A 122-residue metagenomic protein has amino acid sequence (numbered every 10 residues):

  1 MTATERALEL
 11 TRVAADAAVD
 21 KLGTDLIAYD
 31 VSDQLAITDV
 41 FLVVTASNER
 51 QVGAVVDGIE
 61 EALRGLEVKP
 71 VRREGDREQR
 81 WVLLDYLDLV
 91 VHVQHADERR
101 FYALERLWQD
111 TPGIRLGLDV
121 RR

Functional and structural regions predicted by a protein language model:
M1-D33, S47-A54, E61, L66 (+3 more regions): Long, contiguous binding/interaction regions
V40-T45: Short glycine-rich or small-residue beta-strand-to-loop segments that form or flank ligand, phosphate, metal/Fe-S
L84-Y86: Active-site beta-strand termini and strand-to-loop segments that position acidic
L89: Active-site beta-strand-loop-beta-strand hairpin of nuclease catalytic cores that positions key catalytic residues
